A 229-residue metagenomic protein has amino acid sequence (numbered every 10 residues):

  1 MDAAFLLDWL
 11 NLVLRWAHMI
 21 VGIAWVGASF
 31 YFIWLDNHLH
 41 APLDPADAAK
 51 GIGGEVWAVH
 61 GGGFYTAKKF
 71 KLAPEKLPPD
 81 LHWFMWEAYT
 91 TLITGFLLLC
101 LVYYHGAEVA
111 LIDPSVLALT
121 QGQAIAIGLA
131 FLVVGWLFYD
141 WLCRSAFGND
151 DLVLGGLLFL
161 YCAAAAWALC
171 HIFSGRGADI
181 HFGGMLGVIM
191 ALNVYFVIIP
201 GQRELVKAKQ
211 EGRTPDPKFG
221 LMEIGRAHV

Functional and structural regions predicted by a protein language model:
M1-G225: Polytopic transmembrane helical bundles with strong interfacial aromatic enrichment
H228-V229: A short, hydrophobic C-terminal helix/tail in secreted or cell-surface proteins
